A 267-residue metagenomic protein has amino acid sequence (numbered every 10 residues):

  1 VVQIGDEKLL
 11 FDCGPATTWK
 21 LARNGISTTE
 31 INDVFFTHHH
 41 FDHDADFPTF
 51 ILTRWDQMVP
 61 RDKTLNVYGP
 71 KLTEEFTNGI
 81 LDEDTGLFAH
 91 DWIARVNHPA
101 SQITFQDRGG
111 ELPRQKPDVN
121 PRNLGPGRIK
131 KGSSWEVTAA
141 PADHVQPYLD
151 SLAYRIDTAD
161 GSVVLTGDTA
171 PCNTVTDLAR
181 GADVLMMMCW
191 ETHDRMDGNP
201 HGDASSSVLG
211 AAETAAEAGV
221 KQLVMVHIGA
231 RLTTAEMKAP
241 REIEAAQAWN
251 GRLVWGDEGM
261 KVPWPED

Functional and structural regions predicted by a protein language model:
V1-V163, E242-E266: Binuclear metal-dependent hydrolase catalytic cores
S151-A153, A159-V164, T169-G259: Cap/insert and terminal regions of metallo-dependent hydrolase folds
